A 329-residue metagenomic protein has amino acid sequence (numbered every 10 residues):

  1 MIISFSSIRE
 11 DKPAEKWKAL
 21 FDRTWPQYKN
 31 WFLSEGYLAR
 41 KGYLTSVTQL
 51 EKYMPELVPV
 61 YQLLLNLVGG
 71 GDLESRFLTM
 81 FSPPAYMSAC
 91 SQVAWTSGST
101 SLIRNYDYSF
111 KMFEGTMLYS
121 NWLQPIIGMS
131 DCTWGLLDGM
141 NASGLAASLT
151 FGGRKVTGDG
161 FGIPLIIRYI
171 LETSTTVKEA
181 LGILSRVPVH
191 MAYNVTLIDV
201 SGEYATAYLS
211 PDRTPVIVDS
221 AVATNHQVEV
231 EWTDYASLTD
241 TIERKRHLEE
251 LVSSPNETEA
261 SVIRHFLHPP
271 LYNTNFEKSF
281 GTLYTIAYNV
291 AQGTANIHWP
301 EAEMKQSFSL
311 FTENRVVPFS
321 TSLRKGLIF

Functional and structural regions predicted by a protein language model:
M1-G70, M80-F81, S97-E179, I183-R186 (+1 more regions): C-terminal, well-structured catalytic/ligand-binding subdomain of enzymes
L73-A94: Short, glycine/charge-rich beta-strand/loop segments that flank catalytic centers and engage negatively charged groups
